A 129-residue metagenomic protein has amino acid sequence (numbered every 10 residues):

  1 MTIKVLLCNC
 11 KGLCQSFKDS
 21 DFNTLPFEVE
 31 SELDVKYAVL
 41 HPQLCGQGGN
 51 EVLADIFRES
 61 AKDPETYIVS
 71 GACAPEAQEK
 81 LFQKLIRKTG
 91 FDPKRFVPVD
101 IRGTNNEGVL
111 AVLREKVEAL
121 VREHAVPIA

Functional and structural regions predicted by a protein language model:
M1-A129: Iron-sulfur-associated redox domains of electron-transfer enzymes in respiratory and anaerobic energy metabolism
